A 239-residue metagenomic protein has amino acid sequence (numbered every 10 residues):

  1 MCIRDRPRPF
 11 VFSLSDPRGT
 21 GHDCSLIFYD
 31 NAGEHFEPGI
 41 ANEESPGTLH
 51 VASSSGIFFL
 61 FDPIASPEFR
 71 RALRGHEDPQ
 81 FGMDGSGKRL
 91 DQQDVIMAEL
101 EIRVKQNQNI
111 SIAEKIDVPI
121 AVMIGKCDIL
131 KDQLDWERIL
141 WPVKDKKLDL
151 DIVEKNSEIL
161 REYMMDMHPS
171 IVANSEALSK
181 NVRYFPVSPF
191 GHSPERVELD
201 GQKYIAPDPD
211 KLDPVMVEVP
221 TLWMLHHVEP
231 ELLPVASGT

Functional and structural regions predicted by a protein language model:
M1-I3: Short, small-residue-biased leader/transition segments that mark boundaries at the very start of proteins
R6-G56, S66-A72: Switch II of P-loop NTPase G domains
I27-D30, I57, P119-K126, N181-S188: Extended hydrophobic secondary-structure segments that form protein cores and membrane-embedded regions
G47-L148, N156-S175: Conserved C-terminal guanine-recognition region of P-loop GTPase G domains, centered on the G4
G85, L100, V104, Q202-P209 (+2 more regions): Extended recognition/assembly regions associated with phosphoester-bond processing machinery
I129-L225: Canonical P-loop GTPase G-domain recognition
F185, L233-P234: Structural and coupling elements of P-loop NTPases
E231, G238-T239: Long, low-complexity intrinsically disordered regions
